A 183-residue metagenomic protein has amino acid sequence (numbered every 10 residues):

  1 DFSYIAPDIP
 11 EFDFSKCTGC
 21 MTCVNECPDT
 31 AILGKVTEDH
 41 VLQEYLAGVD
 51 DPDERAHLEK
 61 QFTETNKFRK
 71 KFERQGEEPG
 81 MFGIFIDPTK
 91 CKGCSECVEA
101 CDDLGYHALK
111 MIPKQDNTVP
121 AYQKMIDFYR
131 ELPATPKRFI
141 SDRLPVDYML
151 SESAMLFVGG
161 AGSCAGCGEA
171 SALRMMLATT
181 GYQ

Functional and structural regions predicted by a protein language model:
D1-K90, V98-R174, A178-Y182: Ferredoxin-type iron-sulfur electron-transfer modules and their immediate structural context
